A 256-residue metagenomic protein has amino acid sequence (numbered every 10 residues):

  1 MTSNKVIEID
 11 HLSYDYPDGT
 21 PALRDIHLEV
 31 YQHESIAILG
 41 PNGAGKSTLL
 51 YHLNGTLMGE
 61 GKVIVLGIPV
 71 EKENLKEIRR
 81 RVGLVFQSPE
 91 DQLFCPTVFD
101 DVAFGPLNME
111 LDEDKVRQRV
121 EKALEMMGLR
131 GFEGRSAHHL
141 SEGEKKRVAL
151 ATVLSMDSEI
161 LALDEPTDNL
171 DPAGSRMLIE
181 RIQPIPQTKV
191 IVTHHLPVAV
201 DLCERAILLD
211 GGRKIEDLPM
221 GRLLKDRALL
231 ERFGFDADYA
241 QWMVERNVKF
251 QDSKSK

Functional and structural regions predicted by a protein language model:
N54: Helix-to-loop junction immediately C-terminal to a conserved catalytic motif
G61-V70, I78: Conserved ABC transporter NBD signature motif
D114-F132: Conserved ABC ATPase "signature" region
S136-L140, E144: Conserved ABC ATPase signature
T193-H194: H-loop/switch region of ABC-family ATPase nucleotide-binding domains
A199-D201: A short, surface-exposed alpha-helical micro-motif characterized by mixed small hydrophobic and charged/polar residues
G221, K225-K256: ABC ATPase nucleotide-binding domains
